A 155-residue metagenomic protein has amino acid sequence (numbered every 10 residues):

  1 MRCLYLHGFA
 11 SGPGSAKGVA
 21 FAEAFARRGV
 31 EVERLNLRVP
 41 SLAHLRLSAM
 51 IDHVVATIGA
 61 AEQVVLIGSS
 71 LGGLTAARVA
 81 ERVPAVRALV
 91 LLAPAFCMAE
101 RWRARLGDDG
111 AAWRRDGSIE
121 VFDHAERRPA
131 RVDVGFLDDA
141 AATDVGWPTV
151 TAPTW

Functional and structural regions predicted by a protein language model:
M1-V39: Short, surface-exposed "cap/lid" segments of acyl-processing enzymes
P13, L35-A61: Catalytic nucleophile-loop/oxyanion-hole region of alpha/beta-hydrolase and closely related hydrolase-like folds
K17-G18, R46-M50, R101-W102: Residues at alpha-helix caps and immediate loop-helix transition turns in enzyme cores, especially N- and C-cap
I58-E62, V83, V150: Glycine-rich phosphate-binding loop signature in dinucleotide/nucleotide-binding domains
V64-V65, T154: Generic beta-sheet signal
I67-A76: Gly/Ala-rich beta-loop-alpha elbow adjacent to hydrolase catalytic centers
R78-R82: Active-site signature of alpha/beta-hydrolase-fold catalytic machinery across serine- and Asp/Cys-nucleophile hydrolases
A85-W155: The alpha/beta-hydrolase serine catalytic core
